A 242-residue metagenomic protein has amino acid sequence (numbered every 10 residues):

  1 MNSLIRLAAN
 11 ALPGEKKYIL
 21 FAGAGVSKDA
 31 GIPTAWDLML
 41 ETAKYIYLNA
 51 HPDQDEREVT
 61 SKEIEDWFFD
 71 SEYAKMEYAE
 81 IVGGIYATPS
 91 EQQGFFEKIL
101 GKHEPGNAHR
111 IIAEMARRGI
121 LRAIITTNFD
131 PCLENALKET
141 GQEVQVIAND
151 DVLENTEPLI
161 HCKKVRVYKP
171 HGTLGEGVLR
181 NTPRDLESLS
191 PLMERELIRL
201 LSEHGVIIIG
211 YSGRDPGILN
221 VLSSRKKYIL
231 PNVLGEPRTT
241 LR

Functional and structural regions predicted by a protein language model:
M1-H204, G213-R242: Conserved catalytic-core helix/loop/strand module for nucleotide-ribose chemistry
G210: Extended basic-aromatic, gly/pro-enriched interface segments that bind polyanionic ligands
